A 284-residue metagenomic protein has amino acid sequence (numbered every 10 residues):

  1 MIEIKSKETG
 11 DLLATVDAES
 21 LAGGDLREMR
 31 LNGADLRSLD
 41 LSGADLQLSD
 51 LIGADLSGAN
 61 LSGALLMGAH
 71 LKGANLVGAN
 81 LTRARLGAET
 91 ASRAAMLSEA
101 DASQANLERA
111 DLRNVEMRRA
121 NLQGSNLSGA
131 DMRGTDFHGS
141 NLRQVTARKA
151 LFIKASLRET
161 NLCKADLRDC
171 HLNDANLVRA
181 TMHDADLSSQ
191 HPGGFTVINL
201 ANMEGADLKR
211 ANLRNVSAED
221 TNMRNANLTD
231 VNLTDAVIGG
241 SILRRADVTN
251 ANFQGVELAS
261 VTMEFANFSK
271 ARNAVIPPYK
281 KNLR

Functional and structural regions predicted by a protein language model:
M1-E3: Short acidic, Pro/Gly- and aromatic-enriched capping/linker segments at domain boundaries
K5-R284: Tandem repeat scaffolds
